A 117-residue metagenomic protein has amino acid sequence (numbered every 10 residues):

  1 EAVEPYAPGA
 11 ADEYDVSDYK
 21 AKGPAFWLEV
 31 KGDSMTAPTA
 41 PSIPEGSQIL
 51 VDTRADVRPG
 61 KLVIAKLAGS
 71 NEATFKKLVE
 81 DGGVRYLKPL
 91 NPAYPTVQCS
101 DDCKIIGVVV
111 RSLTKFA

Functional and structural regions predicted by a protein language model:
E1-E45, G69-A73, V84, P95-S100 (+1 more regions): Short, positionally conserved secondary-structure boundary motifs
L28, I49-V51, A65: Preference for bulky hydrophobic residues occupying beta-strand positions in well-ordered beta-sheet regions
G32-S34, T53, N91: Short, well-ordered turn and helix-capping elements at secondary-structure junctions
S47-Q48, K61: Structural motif
K61-R85: Short, compositionally biased
L87-P89: SH3/SH3-like beta-barrel fold
I105-V109: A structural signal for short, hydrophobic beta-strand segments that form beta-sheets in beta-rich/all-beta domains
